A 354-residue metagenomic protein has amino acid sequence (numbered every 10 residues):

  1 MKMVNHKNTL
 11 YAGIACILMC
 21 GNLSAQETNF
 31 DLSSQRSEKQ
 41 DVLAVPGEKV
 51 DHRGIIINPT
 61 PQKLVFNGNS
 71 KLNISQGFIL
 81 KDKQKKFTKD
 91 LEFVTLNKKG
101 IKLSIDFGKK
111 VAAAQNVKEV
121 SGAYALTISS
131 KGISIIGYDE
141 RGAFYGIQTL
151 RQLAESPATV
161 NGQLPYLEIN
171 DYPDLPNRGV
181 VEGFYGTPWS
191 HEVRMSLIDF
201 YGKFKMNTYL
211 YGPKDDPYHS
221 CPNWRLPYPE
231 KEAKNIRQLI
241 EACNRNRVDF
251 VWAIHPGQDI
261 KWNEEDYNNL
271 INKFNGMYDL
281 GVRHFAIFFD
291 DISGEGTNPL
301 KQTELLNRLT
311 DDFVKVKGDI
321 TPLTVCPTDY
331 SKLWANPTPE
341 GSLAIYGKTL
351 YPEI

Functional and structural regions predicted by a protein language model:
M1-S34: Bacterial Sec-dependent N-terminal signal peptides
N22, I135, D259-N263, G294-N298 (+1 more regions): A generic structural signal for short coil/turn motifs at secondary-structure boundaries
A25-Y138, T159-N170: Acidic, contiguous N-terminal accessory segments
N58-T60, F66, K118-K273, D279-R283: Feature activates predominantly on carbohydrate-active enzymes
Y211-G212, A253, F288-D290, C326: Generic beta-strand/beta-sheet core signal
R225, P256-D259, D291-E295, Y330: Conserved short loop/turn motifs at secondary-structure junctions
N269-A286, L343-I354: Structural recognition of alpha->loop->beta junctions
I292-I354: Catalytic-core regions of glycoside hydrolase
